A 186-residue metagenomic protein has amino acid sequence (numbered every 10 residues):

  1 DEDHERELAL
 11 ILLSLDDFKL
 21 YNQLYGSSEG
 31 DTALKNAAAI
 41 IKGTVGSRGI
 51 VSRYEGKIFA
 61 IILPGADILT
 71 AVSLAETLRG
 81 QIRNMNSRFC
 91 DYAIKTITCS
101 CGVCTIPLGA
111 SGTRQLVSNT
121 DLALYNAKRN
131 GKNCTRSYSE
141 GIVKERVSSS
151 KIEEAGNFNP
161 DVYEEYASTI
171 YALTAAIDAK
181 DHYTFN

Functional and structural regions predicted by a protein language model:
D1-A9, D16-G43, S52-G56, A60-I61 (+3 more regions): Conserved long alpha-helical elements within nucleotide-processing catalytic cores of c-di-GMP signaling and class III
L15, G56, K132, E140: ATP/adenylate-binding site constellation spanning eukaryotic-like Ser/Thr protein kinases, ABC-transporter
V51, S100-L108, Q115-N130, R136-A155: Cyclic nucleotide signaling catalytic output domains
R53, I82-C99, K128: Catalytic core regions of nucleotide second-messenger enzymes
I62-S73, C90-I94, C99-L116, I142: Catalytic strand-loop-helix junctions within cyclic-nucleotide turnover domains
Y138-N186: Acidic/His-rich, divalent-metal-binding segments that scaffold phosphate/diphosphate chemistry
